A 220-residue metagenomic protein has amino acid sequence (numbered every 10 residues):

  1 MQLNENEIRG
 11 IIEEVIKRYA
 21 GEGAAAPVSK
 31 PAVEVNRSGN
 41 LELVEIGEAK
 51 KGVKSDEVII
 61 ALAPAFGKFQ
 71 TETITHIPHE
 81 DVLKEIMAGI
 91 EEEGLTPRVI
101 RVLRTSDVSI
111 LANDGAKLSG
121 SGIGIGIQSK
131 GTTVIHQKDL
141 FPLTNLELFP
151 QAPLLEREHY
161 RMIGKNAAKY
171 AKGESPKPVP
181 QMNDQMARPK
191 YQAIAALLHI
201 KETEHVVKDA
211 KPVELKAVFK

Functional and structural regions predicted by a protein language model:
M1-G39: Protein-protein interaction and targeting regions used for scaffolding, dimerization, and localization
L3-I11, L41, I77-D81, E85 (+4 more regions): Conserved active-site and cofactor/substrate-binding residues in soluble primary-metabolism enzymes
I12, I16-G23, I86-G94, S119 (+2 more regions): Structural signal for hydrophobic packing residues in well-ordered secondary-structure cores of soluble enzyme domains
G21-V28, G94-V102, S175-D184: Flexible, glycine/charged-enriched surface loops at secondary-structure junctions
I46-G94: Glycine-rich phosphate/diphosphate-binding loop of Rossmann-like nucleotide-binding domains
G67-F69, L143-K220: C-terminal binding/interaction regions
D81-A116: Active-site rim loops that border cofactor/substrate pockets in soluble metabolic enzymes
S106-L143: Glycine-rich phosphate-binding loop
